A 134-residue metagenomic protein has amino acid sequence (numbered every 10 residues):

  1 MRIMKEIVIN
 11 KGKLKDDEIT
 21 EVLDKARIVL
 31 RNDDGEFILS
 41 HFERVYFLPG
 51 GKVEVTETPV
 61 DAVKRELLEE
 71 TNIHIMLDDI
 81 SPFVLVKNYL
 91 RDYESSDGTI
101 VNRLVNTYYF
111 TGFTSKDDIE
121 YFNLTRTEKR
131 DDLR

Functional and structural regions predicted by a protein language model:
M1-I28, D33, T99-I100: Acidic, metal-coordinating catalytic segment for phosphate/diphosphate chemistry, firing primarily on the Nudix
E36-F37: Entry beta-strands of beta-propeller and related beta-repeat scaffolds
F42-R44: C-terminal lobe/hinge of AMP-binding adenylation domains
F47-G51: A short gly/proline-enriched turn/hairpin at secondary-structure junctions
V53-R134: Unchanged
